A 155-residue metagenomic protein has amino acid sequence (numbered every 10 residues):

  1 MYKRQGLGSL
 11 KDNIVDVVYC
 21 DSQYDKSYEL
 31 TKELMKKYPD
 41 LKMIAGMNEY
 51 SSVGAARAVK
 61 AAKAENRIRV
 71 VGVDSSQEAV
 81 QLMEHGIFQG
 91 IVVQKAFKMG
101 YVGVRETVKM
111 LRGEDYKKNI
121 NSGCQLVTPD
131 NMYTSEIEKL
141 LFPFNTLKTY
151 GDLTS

Functional and structural regions predicted by a protein language model:
M1-Y2: Short, small-residue-biased leader/transition segments that mark boundaries at the very start of proteins
Q5, L10-K11, E65: Conserved H-loop
G6, E33-K37, A58-A62, L82 (+3 more regions): Structured segments of extracytoplasmic/periplasmic soluble domains in secreted or envelope-associated proteins
G6-L7, K95-S155: Hinge/cleft segment of the Venus flytrap/periplasmic-binding protein
I14-V17, V70, I91, L126: Conserved beta-strand scaffold positions in the cores of enzyme catalytic domains, especially in NTP/NDP-utilizing
D16-Q81: Hydrophobic alpha-helical
G54, L82, V102, E106: Alpha-helical scaffold segments in soluble metabolic enzymes
H85-F97: Short beta-strand elements at the ligand-binding edges of bilobed clamshell
